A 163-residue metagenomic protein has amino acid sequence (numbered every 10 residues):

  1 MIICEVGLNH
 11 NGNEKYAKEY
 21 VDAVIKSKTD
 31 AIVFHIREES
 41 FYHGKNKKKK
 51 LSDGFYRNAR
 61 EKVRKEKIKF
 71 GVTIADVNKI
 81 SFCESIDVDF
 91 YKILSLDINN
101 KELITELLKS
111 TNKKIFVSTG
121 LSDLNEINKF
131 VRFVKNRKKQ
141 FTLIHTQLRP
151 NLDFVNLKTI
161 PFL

Functional and structural regions predicted by a protein language model:
I2-A23, K47-K49, K69-I74, K92-S95: Active-site mouth loops of central-metabolism enzymes
E5, V24, C83, S118 (+1 more regions): Conserved, mostly hydrophobic/aromatic
E14-V21, N78-S85, S122-F133, T159-I160: Catalytic cores of alpha/beta
K18-R37, I86-D87: Catalytic domains of carbohydrate-active enzymes, especially glycoside hydrolases
K28, F82-Y91, L108-I115, K135-T142: Glycine-enriched alpha-helix->loop->beta-strand junction motifs that scaffold or abut catalytic
D30-D53: Glycine-rich, proline-tolerant flexible connector loops at the mouths of alpha/beta enzymes
K49-L51, K69-D76, D89-N100, K114-L124 (+1 more regions): Catalytic beta/alpha-barrel core
S122-L163: Catalytic alpha/beta core domains of metabolic enzymes, predominantly
